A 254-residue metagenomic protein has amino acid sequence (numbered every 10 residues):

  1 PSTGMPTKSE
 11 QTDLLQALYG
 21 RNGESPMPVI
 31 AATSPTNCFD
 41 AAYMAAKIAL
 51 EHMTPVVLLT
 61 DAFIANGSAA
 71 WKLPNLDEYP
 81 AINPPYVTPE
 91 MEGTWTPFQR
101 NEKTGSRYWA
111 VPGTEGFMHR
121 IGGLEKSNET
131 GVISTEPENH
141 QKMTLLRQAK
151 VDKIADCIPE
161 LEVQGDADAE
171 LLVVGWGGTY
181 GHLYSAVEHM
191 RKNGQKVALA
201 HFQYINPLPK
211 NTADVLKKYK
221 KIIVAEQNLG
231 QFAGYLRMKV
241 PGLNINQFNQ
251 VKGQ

Functional and structural regions predicted by a protein language model:
P1-E24, M238: Flexible glycine/proline-rich, aromatic-decorated loop/lid segments
P1-M5, E24-A31, N244-K252: Short beta-alpha connecting loops at secondary-structure transitions that line or flank enzyme active sites
S2, N37-C38, A65-S68: Short, well-ordered, mixed-charge alpha-helical segments that flank or form enzyme active sites
T3, L15, E24, A42-M44 (+2 more regions): Residue-level detector of functional hotspots within protein domains
K8-Q11, A32-F39, Q141, G177 (+2 more regions): Conserved structured core elements
T12-L15, D40-Y43, G181, K210: Short, contiguous clusters of charged residues that form electrostatic/catalytic patches at enzyme active sites, used
S25-A49: Active-site/ligand-binding-proximal alpha/beta "capping" segment
A46-Q254: Flexible, low-complexity linker and terminal segments
